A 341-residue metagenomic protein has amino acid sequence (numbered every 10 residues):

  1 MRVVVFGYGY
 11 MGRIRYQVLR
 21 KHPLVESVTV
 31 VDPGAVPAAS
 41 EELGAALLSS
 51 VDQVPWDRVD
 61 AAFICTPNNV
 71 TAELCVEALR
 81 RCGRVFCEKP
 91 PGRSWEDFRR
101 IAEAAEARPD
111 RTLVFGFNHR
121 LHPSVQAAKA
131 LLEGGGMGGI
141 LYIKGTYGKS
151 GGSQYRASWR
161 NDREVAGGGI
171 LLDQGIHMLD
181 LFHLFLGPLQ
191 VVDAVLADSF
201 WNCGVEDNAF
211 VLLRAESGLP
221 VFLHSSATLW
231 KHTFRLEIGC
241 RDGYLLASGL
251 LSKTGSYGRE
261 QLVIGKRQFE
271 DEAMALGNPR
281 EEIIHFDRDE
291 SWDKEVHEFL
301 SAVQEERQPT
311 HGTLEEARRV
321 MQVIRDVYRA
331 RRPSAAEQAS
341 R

Functional and structural regions predicted by a protein language model:
M1-L43, P333: N-terminal Rossmann-like dinucleotide-binding module
V25, R81-G83, R108-R111, L219: A short helix->loop->beta-strand "cap" motif at the edges of active sites that frequently abuts
A45-A104: Beta-loop-alpha module in the N-terminal Rossmann-like domain of NAD(P)-dependent dehydrogenases, especially those
A61-I64, E216, K294, E298-R341: C-terminal helix-rich "cap/oligomerization" subdomain common to oxidoreductases
C87-E88, L113-F115, A247: Hydrophobic residues in well-ordered beta-strands that form the structural core
R100-N118, G138-I143: Rossmann-fold dehydrogenase core element
H119-V195, S199-N202: Predominantly a Rossmann-like dinucleotide-binding segment in NAD(P)-dependent oxidoreductases
N202-C203, E216-K294, T310: NAD(P)-dinucleotide binding in Rossmann-like oxidoreductases
